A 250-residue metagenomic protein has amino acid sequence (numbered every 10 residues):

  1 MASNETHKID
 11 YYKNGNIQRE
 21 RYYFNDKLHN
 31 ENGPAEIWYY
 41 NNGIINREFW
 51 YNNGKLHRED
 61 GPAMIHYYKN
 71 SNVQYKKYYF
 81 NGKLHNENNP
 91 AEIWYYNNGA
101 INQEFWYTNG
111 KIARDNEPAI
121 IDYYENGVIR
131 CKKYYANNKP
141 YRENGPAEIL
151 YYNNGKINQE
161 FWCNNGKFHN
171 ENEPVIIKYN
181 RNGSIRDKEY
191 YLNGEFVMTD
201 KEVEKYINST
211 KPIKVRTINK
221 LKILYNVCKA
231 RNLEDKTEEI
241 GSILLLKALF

Functional and structural regions predicted by a protein language model:
M1-L224, E234-F250: Glycine/tyrosine- and acidic-biased, solvent-exposed loop/turn segments at the edges of beta-strands
